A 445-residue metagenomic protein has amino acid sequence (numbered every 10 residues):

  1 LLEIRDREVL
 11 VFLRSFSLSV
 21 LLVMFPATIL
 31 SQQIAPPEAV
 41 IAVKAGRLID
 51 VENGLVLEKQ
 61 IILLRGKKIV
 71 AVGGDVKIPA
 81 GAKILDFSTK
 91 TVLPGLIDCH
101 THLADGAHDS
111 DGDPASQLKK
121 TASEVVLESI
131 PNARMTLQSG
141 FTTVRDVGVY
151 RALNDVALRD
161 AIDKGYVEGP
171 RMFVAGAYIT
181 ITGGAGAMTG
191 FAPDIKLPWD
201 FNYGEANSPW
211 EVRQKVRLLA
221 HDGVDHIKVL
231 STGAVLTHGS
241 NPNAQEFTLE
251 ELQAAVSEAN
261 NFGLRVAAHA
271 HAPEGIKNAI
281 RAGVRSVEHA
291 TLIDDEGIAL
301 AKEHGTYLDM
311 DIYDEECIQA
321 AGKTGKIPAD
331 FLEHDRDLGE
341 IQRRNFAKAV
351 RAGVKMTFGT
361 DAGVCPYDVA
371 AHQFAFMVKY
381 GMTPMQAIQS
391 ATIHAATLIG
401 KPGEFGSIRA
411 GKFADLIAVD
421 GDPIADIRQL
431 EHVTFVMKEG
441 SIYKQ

Functional and structural regions predicted by a protein language model:
S15-T28: Bacterial N-terminal signal peptides
I34-P37, L48, N53-L93: Histidine-rich, glycine-flanked metal-binding segment
F87-D160, K164-Y166, T182-G186, E250 (+2 more regions): Metal-associated gating/positioning segment near the N- to mid-region
A104-V125, T182-F201, V235-L249, H304-G339: Active-site gating loops and adjacent loop-to-helix segments of metal-dependent hydrolytic enzymes
A107-D111, D155, G184-A185, T237-G239 (+6 more regions): Histidine/acidic-residue-rich catalytic or RNA/ligand-binding cores of hydrolases and nuclease-related proteins
A115-Q117, N261-R265, I327-F331, R336-P423: His/Asp/Glu-enriched, well-ordered alpha-helical/loop segment that forms or immediately abuts the divalent-metal
E128-D155, E168-Y178, V224-T237, R265 (+2 more regions): Divalent metal-dependent hydrolysis catalytic cores, especially in the metallo-beta-lactamase
A157, W210-L308, R336-M356, G403: Histidine/acidic residue-rich metal-binding segments in metalloenzymes
